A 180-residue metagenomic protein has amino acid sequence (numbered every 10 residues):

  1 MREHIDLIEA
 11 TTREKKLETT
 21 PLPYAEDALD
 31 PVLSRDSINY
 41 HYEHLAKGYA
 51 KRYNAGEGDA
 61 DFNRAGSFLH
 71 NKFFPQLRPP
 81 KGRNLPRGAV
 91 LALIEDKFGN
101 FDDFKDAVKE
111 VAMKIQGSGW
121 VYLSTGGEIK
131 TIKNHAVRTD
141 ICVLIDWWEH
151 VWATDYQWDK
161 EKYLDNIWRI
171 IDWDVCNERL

Functional and structural regions predicted by a protein language model:
R2-L180: Feature for soluble, non-membrane regions of globular proteins
